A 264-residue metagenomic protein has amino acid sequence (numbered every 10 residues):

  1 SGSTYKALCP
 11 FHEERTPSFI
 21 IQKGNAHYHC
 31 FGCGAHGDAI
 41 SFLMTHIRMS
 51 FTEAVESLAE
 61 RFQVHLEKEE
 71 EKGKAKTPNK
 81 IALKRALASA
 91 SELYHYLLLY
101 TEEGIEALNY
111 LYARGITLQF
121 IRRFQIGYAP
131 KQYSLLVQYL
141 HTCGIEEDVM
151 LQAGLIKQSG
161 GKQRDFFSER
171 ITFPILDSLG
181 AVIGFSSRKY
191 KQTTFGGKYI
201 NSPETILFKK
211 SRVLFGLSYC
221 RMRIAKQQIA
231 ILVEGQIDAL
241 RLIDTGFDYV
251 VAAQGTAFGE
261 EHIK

Functional and structural regions predicted by a protein language model:
S1-T142, E147-D148, Q152, K157 (+2 more regions): Non-catalytic accessory segments of DNA primases and related replication-initiation nucleases
A75-R85, S89-A90, P130-K264: Phosphate-handling DNA/RNA-contact segment within nucleic-acid enzymes
